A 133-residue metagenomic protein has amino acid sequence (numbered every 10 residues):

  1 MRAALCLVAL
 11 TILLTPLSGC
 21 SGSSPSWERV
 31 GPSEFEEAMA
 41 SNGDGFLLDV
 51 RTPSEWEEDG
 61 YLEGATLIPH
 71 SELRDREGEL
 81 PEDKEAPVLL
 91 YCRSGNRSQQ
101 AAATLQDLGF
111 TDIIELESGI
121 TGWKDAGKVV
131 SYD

Functional and structural regions predicted by a protein language model:
R2-V8, I12-S41, G45, P53-P87 (+1 more regions): Rhodanese-like catalytic fold shared by cysteine-dependent sulfurtransferases and DSP/PTP-type phosphatases
Y91: Short, surface-exposed ligand- or partner-binding patches at beta-edge/loop junctions that are enriched in aromatics
